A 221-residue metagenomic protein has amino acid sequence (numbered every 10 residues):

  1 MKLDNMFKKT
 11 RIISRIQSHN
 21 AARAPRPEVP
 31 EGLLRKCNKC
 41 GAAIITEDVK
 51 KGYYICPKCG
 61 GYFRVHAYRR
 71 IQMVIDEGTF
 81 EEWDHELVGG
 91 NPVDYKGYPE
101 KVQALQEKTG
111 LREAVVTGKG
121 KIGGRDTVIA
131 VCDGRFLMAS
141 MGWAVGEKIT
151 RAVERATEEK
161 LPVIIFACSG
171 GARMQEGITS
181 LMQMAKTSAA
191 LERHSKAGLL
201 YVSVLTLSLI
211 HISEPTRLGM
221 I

Functional and structural regions predicted by a protein language model:
M1-L199, S208: Terminal-region recognition feature
Y201-S203: Hydrophobic faces of well-ordered beta-strands that scaffold small-molecule active sites in alpha/beta enzyme cores
I210-I221: Single conserved hydrophobic/aromatic residue that forms the stacking wall/gate of nucleotide- or nucleobase-binding
